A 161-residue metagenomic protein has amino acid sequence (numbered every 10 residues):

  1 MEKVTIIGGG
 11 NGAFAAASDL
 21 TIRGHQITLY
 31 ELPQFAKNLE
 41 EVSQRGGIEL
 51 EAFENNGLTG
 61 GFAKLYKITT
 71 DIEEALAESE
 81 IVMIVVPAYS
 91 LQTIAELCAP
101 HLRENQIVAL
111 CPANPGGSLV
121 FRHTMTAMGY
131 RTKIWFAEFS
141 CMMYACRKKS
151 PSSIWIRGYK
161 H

Functional and structural regions predicted by a protein language model:
M1-E54: NAD(P)+-binding Rossmann beta1-loop-alpha1 motif at the extreme N-terminus of oxidoreductases
E2, I134, K160: Nucleotide donor/acceptor-binding cores
Y30, F53, D71, A137-F139: Conserved beta-strand termini and adjacent loop/short-helix elements that scaffold enzyme active sites in alpha/beta
G46-L65, K133: Short mixed-charge
L58-A109: Rossmann-like NAD(P)-binding element
A88-S152: Rossmann-like NAD(P)(H) cofactor-binding subdomain of soluble oxidoreductases
P151-H161: Conserved anion/nucleotide-ligand pocket segment
